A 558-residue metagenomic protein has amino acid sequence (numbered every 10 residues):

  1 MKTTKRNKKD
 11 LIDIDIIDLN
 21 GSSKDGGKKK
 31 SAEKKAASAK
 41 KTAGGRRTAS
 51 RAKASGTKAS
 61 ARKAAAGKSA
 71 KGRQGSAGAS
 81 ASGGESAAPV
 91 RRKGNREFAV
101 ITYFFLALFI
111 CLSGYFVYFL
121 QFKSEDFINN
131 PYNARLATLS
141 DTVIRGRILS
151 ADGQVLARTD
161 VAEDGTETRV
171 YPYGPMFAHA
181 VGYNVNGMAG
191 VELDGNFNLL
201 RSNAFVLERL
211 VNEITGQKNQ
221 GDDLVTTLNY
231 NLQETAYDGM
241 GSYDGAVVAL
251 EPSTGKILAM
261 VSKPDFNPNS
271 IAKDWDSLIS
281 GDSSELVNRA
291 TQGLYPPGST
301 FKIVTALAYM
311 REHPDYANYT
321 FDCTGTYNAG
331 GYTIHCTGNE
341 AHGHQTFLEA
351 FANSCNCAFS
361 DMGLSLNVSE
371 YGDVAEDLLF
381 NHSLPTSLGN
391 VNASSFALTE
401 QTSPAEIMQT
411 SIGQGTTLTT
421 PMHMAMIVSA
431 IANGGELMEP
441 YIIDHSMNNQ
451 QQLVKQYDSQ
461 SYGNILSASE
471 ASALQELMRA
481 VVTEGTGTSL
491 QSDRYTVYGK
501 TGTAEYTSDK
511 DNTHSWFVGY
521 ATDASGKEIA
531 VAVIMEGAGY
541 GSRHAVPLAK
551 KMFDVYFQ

Functional and structural regions predicted by a protein language model:
M1-W275, E285, L294, Y319 (+3 more regions): Periplasmic/cell-envelope proteins involved in peptidoglycan metabolism and beta-lactam response
I14-I16, D152, S253-S299, V304-G537: Beta-lactam-recognizing serine transpeptidase/beta-lactamase-like catalytic domain environment
